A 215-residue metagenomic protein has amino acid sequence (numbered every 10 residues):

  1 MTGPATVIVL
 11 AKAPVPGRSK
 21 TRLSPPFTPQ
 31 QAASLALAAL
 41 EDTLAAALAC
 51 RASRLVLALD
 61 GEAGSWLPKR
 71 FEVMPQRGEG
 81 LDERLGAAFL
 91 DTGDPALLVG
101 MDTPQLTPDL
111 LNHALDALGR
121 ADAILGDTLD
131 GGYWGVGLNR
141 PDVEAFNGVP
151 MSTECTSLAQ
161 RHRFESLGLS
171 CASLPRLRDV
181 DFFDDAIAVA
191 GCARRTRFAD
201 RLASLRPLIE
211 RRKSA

Functional and structural regions predicted by a protein language model:
M1-R22: N-terminal nucleotide-binding beta1-loop-alpha1 segment
L10-V15, D60-G61, L129-G131: Short glycine-enriched loops at secondary-structure junctions
S34-A52: A short, N-terminal amphipathic alpha-helix
A52-E72: Acidic donor-binding segment of Leloir-type glycosyltransferases
L67-L97, T153-T156: Short phosphate-binding loop-to-helix
L106-G131: Conserved donor-nucleotide/metal-binding helix-loop-beta segment in metal-dependent transferases, i.e., the alpha-helix
P141-F164: Short, glycine-/small-residue-rich phosphate/pyrophosphate-handling segment
H162-A215: Conserved alpha/beta core of the MobA/IspD/sugar-nucleotide pyrophosphorylase nucleotidyltransferase superfamily
